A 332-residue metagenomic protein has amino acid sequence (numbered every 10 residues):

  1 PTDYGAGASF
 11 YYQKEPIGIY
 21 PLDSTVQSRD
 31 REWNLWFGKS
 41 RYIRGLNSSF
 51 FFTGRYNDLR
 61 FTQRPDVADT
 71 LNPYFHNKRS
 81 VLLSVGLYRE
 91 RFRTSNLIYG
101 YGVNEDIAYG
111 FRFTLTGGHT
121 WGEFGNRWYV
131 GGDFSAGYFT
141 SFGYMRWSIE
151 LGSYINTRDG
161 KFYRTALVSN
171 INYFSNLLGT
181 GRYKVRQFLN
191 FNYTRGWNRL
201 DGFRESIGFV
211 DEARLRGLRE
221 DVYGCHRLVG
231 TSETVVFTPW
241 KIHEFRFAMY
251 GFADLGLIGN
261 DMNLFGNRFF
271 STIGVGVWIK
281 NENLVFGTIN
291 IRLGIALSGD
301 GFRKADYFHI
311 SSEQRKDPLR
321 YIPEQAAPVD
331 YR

Functional and structural regions predicted by a protein language model:
P1-Y12, P21-Q27, L35, K39-L46 (+10 more regions): Outer-membrane beta-barrel initiation region
D3-K14, S24, R29-R31, G54-Y56 (+2 more regions): A subset of solvent-exposed loop/turn segments in beta-rich extracellular surface proteins, enriched in glycine
Y4-A6, F52-Y56, A108-G117, M249-L255: Transmembrane beta-strand segments of Gram-negative outer membrane beta-barrel proteins
S48-S49, R182: Flexible, glycine/charged-enriched surface loops at secondary-structure junctions
G54-Y56, V67-F75, L297-G299: Charge-rich, low-complexity terminal tails
T62-D66: Periplasmic alpha-helical coiled-coil/stalk elements that build and connect Gram-negative outer-membrane
T114-W121, G125-R332: C-terminal transmembrane beta-barrel domains of outer membrane proteins
